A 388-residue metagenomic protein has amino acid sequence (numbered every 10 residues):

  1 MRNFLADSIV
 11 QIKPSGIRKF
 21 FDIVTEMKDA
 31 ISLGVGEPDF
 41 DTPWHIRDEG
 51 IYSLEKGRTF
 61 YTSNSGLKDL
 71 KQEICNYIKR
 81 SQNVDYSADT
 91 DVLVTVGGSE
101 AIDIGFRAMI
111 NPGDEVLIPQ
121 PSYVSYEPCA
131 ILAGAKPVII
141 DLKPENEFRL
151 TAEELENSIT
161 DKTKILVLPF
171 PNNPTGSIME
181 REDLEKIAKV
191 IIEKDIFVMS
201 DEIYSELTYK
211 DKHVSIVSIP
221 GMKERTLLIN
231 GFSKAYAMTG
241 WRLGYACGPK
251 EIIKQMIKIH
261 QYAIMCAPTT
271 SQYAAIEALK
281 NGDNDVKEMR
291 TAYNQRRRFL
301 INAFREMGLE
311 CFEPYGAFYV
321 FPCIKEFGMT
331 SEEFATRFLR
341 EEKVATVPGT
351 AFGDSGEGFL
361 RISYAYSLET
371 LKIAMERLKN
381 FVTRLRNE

Functional and structural regions predicted by a protein language model:
R2-L5, V10-K13, I23-M27, I31 (+2 more regions): PLP-dependent class I/II
K56-G57: Conserved nucleotide-sugar phosphate-binding/catalytic loop shared by glycosyltransferases and other
F60-Y61, Y204: Intrinsically disordered, tyrosine-centered linear signaling motifs in cytosolic regions
Y61-V96: Conserved N-terminal alpha-helix of the aminotransferase class I/II PLP-enzyme fold
